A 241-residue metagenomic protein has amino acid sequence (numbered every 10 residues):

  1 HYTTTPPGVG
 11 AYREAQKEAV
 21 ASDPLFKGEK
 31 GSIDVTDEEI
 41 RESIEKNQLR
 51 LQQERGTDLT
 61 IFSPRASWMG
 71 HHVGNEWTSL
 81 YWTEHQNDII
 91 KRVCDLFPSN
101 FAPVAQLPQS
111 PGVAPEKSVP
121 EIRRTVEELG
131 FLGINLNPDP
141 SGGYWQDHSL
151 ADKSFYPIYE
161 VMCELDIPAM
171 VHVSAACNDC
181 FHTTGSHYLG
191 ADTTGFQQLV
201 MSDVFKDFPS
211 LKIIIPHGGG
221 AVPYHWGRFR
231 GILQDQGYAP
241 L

Functional and structural regions predicted by a protein language model:
H1-L241: Helix-coil boundary/capping segments in enzymes
